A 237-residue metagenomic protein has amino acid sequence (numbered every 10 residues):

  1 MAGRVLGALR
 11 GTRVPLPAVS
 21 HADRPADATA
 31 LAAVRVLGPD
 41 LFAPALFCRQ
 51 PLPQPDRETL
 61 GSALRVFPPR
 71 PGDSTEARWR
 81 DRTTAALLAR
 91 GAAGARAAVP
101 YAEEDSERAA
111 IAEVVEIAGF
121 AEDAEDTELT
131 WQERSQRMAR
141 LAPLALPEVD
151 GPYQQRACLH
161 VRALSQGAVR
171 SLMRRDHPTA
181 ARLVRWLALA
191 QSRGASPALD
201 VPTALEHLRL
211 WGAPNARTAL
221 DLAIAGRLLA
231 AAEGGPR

Functional and structural regions predicted by a protein language model:
M1-R170, R174, P178, R182-R237: Polar/charged low-complexity regulatory segments
